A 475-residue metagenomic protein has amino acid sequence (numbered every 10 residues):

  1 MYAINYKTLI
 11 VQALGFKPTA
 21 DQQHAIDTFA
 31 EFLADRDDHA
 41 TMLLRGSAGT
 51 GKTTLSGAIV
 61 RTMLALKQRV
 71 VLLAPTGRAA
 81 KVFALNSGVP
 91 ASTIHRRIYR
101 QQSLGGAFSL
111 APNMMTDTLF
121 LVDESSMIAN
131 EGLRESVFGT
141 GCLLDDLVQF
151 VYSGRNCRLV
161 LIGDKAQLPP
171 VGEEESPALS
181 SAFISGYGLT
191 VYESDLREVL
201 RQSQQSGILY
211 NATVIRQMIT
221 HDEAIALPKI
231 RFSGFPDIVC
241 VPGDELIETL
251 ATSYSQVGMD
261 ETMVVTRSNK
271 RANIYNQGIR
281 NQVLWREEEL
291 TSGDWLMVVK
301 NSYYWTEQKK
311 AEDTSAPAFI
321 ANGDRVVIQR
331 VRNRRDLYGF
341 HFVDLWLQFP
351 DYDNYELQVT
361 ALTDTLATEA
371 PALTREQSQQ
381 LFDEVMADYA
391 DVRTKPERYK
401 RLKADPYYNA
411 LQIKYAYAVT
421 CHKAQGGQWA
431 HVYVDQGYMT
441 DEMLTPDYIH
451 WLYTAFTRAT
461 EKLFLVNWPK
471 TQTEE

Functional and structural regions predicted by a protein language model:
Y2-A40: Conserved pre-motif I regulatory segment
Y6, A25-F29, D37, Y152-C157 (+2 more regions): Conserved helicase motor core of P-loop NTPases
P18, L72, V264: Conserved SAM-binding loop
Q22, T76, S268, G426: Short, conserved phosphate/pyrophosphate- and ester-handling motifs at nucleotide-, phospho-/glycolipid
D27, E31, R36, A40-A224: ASCE P-loop NTPase helicase motor core
H39, G323, A416: Short coil/loop residues immediately preceding or within conserved phosphate-binding loops of NTP-utilizing enzyme
G88, I279-V283, I449-Y453: Short, solvent-exposed amphipathic alpha-helical segments in soluble enzyme and RNA/protein-processing domains
L337-E475: C-terminal accessory regions
